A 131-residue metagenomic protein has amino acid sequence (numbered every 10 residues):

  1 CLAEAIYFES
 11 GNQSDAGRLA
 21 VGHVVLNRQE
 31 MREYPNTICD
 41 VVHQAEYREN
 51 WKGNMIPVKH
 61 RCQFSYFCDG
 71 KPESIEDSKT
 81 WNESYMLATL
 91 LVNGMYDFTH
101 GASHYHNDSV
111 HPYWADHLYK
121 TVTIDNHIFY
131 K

Functional and structural regions predicted by a protein language model:
C1-K131: Bacterial extracytoplasmic/cell-wall-associated proteins, especially those involved in peptidoglycan
